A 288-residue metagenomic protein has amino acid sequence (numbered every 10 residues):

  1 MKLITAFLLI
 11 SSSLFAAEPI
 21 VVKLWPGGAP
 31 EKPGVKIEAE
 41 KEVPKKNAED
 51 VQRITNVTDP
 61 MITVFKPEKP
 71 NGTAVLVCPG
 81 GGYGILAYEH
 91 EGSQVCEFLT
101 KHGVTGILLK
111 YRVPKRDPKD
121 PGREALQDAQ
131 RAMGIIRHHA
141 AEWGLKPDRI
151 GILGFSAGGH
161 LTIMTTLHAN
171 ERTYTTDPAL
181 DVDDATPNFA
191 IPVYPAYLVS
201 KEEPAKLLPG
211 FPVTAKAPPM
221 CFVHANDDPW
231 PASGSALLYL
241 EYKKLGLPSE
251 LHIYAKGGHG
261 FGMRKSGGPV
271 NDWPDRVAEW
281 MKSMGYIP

Functional and structural regions predicted by a protein language model:
A17-P70: N-terminal cap/lid segment of alpha/beta-hydrolase-fold proteins
G72-G80: Short beta-strand element of the alpha/beta-hydrolase
P79-G84, S156, N226: Active-site glycine-rich loops that stabilize anionic/oxyanionic intermediates across multiple enzyme folds
A87-Y88, Q94-V95, L109-G144, K265-V270: Catalytic nucleophile-loop/oxyanion-hole region of alpha/beta-hydrolase and closely related hydrolase-like folds
Q127-A215: Primarily recognizes the serine-hydrolase "nucleophile elbow" in alpha/beta-hydrolase and SGNH/GDSL folds
C221-H224: Short beta-strand/loop motif that positions the catalytic acidic residue of the alpha/beta-hydrolase fold
P229-S235: Conserved alpha/beta-hydrolase "acid-adjacent" motif
A236-P288: C-terminal catalytic histidine-bearing segment of alpha/beta-hydrolase fold enzymes
